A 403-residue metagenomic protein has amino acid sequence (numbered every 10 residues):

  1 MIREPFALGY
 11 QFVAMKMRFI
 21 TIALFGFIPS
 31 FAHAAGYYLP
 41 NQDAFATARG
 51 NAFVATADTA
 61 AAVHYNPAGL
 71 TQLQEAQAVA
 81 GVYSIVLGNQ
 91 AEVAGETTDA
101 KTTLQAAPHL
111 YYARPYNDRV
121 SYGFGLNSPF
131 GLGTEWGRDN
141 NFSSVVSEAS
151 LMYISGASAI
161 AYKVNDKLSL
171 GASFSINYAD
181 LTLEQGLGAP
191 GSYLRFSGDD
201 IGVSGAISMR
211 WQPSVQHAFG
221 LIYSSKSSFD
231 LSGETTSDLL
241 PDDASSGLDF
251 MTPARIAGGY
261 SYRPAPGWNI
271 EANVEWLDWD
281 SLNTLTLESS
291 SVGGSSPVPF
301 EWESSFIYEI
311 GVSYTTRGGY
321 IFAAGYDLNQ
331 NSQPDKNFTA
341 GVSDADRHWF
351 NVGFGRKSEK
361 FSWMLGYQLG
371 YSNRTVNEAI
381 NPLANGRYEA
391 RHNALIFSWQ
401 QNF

Functional and structural regions predicted by a protein language model:
F6-I20: Bacterial N-terminal signal peptides that target proteins for export
I22-P29: Bacterial N-terminal signal peptides
S30-A34: Sec/Tat signal peptide C-region and signal peptidase I cleavage site
A35-G50, G88-D99, L104-F403: Outer-membrane beta-barrel porins/channels
V54-D58, V63-A76, Y112-R119: Outer-membrane beta-barrel pore proteins
G69-L70, S84-G88: Short active-site-proximal "capping" loops at secondary-structure junctions
A78-A80: N-terminal low-complexity or amphipathic/hydrophobic leaders
